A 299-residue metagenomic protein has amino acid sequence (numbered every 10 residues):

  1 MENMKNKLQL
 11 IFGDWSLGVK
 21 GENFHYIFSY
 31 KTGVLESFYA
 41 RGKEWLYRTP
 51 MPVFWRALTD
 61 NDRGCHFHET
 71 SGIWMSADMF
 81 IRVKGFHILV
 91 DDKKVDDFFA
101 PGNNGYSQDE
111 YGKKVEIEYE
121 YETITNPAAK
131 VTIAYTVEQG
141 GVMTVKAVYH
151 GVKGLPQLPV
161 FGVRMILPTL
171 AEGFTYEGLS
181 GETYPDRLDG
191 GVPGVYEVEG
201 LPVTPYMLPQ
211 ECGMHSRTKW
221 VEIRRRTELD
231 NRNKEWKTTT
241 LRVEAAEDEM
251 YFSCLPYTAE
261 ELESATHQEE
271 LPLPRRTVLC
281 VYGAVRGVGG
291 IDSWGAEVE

Functional and structural regions predicted by a protein language model:
E2-E299: Beta-strand/loop-rich accessory regions of lumenal/periplasmic or secreted enzymes, predominantly carbohydrate-active
